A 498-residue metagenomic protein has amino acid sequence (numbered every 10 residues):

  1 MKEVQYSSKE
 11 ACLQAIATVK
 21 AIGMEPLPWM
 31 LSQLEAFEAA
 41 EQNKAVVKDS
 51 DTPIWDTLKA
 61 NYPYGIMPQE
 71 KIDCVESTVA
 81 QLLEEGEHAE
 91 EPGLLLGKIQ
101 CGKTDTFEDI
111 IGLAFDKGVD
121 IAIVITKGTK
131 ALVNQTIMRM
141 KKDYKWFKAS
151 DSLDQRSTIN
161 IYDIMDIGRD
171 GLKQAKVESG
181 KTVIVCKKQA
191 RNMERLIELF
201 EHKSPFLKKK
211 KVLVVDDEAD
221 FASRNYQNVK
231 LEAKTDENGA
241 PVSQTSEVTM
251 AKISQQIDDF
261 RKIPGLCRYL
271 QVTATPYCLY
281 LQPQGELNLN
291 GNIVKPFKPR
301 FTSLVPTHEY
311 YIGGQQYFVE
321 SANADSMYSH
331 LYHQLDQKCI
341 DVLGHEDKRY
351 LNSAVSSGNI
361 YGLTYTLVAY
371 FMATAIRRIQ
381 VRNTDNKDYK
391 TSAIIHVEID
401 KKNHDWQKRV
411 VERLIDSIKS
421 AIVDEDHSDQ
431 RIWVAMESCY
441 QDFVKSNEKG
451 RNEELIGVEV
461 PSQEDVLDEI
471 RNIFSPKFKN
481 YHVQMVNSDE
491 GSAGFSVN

Functional and structural regions predicted by a protein language model:
K59-L94: Conserved pre-motif I regulatory segment
E87-E91, Q174-G180, R195-V212, P264 (+2 more regions): Short basic/glycine-enriched coil/helix segment immediately N-terminal to the Walker B
A89-F107: Walker A/P-loop
T104-K117: Walker A/P-loop NTP-binding motif
D120-K145, A149, I399: Conserved Walker A/P-loop ATP-binding site and its immediately adjacent core in helicase/helicase-like ATPase domains
I137, W146-I164, K211-V214, A219 (+4 more regions): Conserved C-terminal RecA-like helicase domain
A149-R195: Inter-Walker segment of RecA-like/P-loop motor cores
D154-Q155, K210-D216, N225-Q380, Y389-S392 (+1 more regions): Conserved P-loop NTPase catalytic core
